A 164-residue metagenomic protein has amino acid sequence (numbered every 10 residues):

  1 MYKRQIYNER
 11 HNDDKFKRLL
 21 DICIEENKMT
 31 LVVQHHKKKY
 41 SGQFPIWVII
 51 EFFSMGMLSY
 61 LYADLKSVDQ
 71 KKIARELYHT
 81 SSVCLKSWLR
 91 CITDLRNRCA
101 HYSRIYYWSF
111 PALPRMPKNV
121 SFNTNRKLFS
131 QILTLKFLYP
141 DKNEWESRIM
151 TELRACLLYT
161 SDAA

Functional and structural regions predicted by a protein language model:
M1-Q5, Y159-A163: Conserved small/polar residues in nucleotide/adenosyl-binding loops
K3-V83, Y106-Y107, L128, L138-E152: Short, contiguous, well-structured surface segments enriched in hydrophobic/aromatic residues
V48, R90-T93, N97, L133 (+1 more regions): Contiguous, well-ordered alpha-helical segments that form the cores/surfaces of helical PPI scaffolds
H79-K86, R90, F122-R126: Short, solvent-exposed segments of well-ordered alpha helices
S87-P111: Histidine-centered, metal-coordinating catalytic motifs and their short helical/loop contexts
Y107-F137: Extended hydrophobic/aromatic segments used for targeting, binding, or gating
